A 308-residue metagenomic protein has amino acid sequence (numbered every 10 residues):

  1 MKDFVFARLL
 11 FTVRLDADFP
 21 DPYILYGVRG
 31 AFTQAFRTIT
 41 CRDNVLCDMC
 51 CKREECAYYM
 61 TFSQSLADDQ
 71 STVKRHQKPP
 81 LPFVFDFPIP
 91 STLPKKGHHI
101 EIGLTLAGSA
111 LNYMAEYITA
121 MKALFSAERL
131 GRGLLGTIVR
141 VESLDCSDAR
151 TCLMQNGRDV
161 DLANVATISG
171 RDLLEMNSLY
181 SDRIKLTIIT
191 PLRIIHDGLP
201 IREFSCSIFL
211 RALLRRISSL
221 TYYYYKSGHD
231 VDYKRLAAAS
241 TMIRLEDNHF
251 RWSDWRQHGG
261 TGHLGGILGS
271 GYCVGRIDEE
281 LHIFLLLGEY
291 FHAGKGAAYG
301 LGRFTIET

Functional and structural regions predicted by a protein language model:
M1-T308: RNA-interacting cores
